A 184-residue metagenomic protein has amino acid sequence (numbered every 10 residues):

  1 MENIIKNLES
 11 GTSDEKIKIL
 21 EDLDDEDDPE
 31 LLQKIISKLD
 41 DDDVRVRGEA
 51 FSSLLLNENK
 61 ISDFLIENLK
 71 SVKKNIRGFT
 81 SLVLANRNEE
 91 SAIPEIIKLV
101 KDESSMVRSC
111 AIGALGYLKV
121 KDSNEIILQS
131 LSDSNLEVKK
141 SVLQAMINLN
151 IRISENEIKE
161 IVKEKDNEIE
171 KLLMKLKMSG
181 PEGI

Functional and structural regions predicted by a protein language model:
M1-L8, D27-D40, E58-K70, E89-K101 (+3 more regions): Amphipathic alpha-helical scaffolding segments comprising HEAT/armadillo-like alpha-solenoid repeats
K6-E26: Alpha-helical segment of the N-proximal tetratricopeptide repeat
G11-T12, D42-D43, V72-K73, E103-S104 (+2 more regions): Short inter-helical turns and helix N-cap capping residues of alpha-solenoid HEAT/ARM repeat scaffolds
I17-D22, V44-L56, F79-L82: Non-membrane alpha-helical segments in proteins
I19, A50, T80, A111 (+2 more regions): Conserved hydrophobic register position within alpha-solenoid helical repeats
L143, I147-P181: Leucine-rich solenoid repeat scaffolds
